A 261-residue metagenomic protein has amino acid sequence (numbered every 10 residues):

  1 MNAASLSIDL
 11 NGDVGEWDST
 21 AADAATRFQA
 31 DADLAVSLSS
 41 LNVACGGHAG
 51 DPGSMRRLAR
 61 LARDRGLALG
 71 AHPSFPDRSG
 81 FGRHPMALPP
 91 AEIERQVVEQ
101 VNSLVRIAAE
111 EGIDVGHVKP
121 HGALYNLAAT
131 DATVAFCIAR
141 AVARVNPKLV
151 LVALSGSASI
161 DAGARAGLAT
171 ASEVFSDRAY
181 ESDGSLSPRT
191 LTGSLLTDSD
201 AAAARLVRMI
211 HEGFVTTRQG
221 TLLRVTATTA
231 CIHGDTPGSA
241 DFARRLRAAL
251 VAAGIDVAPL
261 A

Functional and structural regions predicted by a protein language model:
D13, H72, V118, I232: Conserved, mostly hydrophobic/aromatic
A24, F28, S40-H48, S79-E94 (+3 more regions): Glycine-rich tight-turn/loop motif centered on a GG-T
F28, A49-R63, A129-F136, S155-A164: Active-site-adjacent beta->alpha loops and helix N-cap segments on the catalytic face of soluble alpha/beta enzymes
D31-V36, R57-G70, A109-E111: Acidic (Asp/Glu)-rich catalytic clusters
R78-P120: Glycine/small-residue-rich loop that forms an oxyanion/phosphate-binding "nest" at active or ligand-binding sites
A108-G116, F214-R224, D256-A261: Flexible, glycine/charged-enriched surface loops at secondary-structure junctions
L149, A243-A261: C-terminal domain-boundary segment and adjacent tail
G156-F214: Active-site rim beta-loop-alpha module in soluble metabolic enzymes
